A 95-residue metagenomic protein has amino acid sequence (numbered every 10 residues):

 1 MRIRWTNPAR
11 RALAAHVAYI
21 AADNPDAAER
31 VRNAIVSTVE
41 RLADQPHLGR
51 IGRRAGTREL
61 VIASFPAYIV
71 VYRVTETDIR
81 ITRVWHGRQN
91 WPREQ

Functional and structural regions predicted by a protein language model:
R2-E59, E94: Basic, Lys/Arg-enriched alpha-helical interface segments
F65-Q95: Enriched for short, Lys/Arg-rich terminal
